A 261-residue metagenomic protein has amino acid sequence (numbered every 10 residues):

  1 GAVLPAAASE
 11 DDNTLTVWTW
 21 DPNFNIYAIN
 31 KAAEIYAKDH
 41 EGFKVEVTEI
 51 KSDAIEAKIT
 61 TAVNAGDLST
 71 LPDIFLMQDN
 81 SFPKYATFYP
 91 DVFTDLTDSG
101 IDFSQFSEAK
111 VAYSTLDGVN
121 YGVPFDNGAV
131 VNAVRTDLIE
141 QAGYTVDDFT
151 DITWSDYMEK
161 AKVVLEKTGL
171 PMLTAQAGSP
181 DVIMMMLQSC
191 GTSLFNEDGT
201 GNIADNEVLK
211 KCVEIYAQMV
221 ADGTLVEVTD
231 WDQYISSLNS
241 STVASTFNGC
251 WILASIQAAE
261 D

Functional and structural regions predicted by a protein language model:
G1-T16, K38: Short, low-complexity disordered leader/linker segments with a strong preference for bacterial N-terminal type II
D11-P22, F43-T48, D73-I74, Y121: Short, well-ordered beta-strand elements
W20, F75, V213-D261: Extracytoplasmic/periplasmic substrate-binding proteins
I35, D39-F106, Q141-G143, A244-S245: Extracytoplasmic "Venus flytrap"/periplasmic binding protein-like
E49-T61, I152-D156, E227-N239: Short helix-initiation/N-cap motifs at beta->coil->alpha
Q78-V131, D156-K160, M185, C190: Hinge/lid segment of periplasmic solute-binding proteins
Y121-G122, V164-Q176: Bilobed periplasmic-binding protein-like "clamshell/Venus-flytrap" ligand-binding domains
M158-V163, G199-V228: Glycine-centered hinge/linker elements that transmit conformational signals in sensory and ligand-binding systems
